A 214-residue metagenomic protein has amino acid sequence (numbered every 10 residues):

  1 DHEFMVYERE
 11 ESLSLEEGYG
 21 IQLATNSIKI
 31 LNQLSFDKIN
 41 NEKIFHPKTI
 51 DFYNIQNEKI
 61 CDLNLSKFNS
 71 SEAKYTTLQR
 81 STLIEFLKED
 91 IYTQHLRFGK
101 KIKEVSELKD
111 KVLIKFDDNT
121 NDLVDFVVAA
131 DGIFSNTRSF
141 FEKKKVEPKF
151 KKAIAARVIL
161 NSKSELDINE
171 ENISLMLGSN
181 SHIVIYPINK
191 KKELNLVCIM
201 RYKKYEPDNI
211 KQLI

Functional and structural regions predicted by a protein language model:
D1-Y19: Glycine-rich FAD pyrophosphate-binding loop
E8, L160, M200: Short beta-strand/turn micro-motifs composed of small residues that flank or help shape donor/cofactor-binding pockets
G18, P47, N180: Short coil/loop residues immediately preceding or within conserved phosphate-binding loops of NTP-utilizing enzyme
G18-Y19, N172, N209: Short aromatic-enriched loop/helix-cap "lid" or pocket-rim segments at secondary-structure transitions that line
G20, E104, V184-Y186: Short, surface-exposed charged micro-motifs
A24-I159, K203-I214: Conserved N-terminal helical subregion
N161-I168: Surface-exposed, gly/pro-biased binding rims or lids
E171-E206: Active-site substrate-recognition segment that forms the wall of the catalytic cavity or substrate channel
